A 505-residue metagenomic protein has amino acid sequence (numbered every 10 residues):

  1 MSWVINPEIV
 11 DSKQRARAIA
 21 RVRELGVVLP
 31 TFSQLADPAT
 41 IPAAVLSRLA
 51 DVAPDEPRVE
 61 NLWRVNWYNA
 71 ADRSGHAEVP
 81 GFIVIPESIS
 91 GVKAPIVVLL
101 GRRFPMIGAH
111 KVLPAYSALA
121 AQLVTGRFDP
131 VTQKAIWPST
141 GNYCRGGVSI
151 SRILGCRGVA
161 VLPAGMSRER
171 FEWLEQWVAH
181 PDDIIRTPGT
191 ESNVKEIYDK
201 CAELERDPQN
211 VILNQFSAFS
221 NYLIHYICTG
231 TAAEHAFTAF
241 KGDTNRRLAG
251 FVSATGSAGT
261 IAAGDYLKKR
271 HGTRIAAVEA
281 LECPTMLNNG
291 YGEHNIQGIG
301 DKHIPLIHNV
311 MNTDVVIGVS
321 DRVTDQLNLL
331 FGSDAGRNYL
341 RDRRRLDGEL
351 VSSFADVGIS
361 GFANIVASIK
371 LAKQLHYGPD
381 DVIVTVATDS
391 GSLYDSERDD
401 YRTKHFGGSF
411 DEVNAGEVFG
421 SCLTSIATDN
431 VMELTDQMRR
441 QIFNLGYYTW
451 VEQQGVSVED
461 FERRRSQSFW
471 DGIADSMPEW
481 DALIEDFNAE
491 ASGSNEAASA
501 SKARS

Functional and structural regions predicted by a protein language model:
M1-S505: PLP-dependent amino-acid enzyme catalytic core
